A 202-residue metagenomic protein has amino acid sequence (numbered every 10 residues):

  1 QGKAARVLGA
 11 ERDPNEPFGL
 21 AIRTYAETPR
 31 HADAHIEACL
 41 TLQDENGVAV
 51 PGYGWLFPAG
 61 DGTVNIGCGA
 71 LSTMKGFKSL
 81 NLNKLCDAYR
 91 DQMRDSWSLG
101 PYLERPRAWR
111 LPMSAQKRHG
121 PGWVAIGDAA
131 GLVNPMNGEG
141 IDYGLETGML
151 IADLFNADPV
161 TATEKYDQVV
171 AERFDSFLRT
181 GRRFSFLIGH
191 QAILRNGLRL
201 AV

Functional and structural regions predicted by a protein language model:
Q1-W97: Predominantly flavin-linked oxidoreductase catalytic cores and closely associated redox partners
E16, G47-V50, L80, G138 (+4 more regions): Electropositive phosphate-/nucleotide-binding environments in soluble metabolic enzymes
A21, D33-H35, P106-A108, G127 (+2 more regions): Residue-level signal for pocket-adjacent positions within structured domains
T28, G62, R110-L111, E172: Active-site/binding-pocket entry motifs
A32-D33, G100-P101, S176-F177: Short, structured loop/turn "capping" segments at alpha-beta junctions
M74-F155, V160: FAD/FMN-dependent oxidoreductases across multiple families
D153-V202: C-terminal helical "tail/cap" subdomain of flavin- and related membrane-associated enzymes
